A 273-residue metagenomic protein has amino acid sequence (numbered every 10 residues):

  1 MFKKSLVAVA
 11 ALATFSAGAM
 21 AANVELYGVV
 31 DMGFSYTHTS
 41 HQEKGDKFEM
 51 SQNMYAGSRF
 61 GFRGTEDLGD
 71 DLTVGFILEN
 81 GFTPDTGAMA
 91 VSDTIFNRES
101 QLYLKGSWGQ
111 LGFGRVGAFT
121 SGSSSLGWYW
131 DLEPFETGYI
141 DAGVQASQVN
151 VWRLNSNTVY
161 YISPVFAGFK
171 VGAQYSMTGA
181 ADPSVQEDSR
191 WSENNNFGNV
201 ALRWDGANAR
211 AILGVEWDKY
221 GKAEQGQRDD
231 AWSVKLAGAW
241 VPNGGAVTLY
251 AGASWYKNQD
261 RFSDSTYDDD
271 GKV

Functional and structural regions predicted by a protein language model:
M1-N23: Gram-negative bacterial Sec-dependent N-terminal signal peptides
S16-A17, F34-S40: Short, low-complexity, intrinsically disordered N-terminal segments
A22-Y36, K47-A180, N194, R203-R210: Outer membrane beta-barrel
T37-H41, D85-M89, G122-S125, A180-V185 (+2 more regions): Outer-membrane beta-barrel proteins
H41, E49-Q52, W128-N150, K219-G221 (+4 more regions): Extracellular/periplasm-exposed beta-strand and loop segments of Gram-negative cell-envelope proteins, dominated by
Q42, G106, P242: Acidic surface patches and DE-rich sequence motifs
D188-S189: Conserved nucleotidyltransferase catalytic core and NTase-mimicking acidic/glycine-rich helix/loop elements in nucleic
E193-N195, N199-V273: Detector for outer-membrane/organellar transmembrane beta-barrel domains, recognizing the amphipathic beta-strand
